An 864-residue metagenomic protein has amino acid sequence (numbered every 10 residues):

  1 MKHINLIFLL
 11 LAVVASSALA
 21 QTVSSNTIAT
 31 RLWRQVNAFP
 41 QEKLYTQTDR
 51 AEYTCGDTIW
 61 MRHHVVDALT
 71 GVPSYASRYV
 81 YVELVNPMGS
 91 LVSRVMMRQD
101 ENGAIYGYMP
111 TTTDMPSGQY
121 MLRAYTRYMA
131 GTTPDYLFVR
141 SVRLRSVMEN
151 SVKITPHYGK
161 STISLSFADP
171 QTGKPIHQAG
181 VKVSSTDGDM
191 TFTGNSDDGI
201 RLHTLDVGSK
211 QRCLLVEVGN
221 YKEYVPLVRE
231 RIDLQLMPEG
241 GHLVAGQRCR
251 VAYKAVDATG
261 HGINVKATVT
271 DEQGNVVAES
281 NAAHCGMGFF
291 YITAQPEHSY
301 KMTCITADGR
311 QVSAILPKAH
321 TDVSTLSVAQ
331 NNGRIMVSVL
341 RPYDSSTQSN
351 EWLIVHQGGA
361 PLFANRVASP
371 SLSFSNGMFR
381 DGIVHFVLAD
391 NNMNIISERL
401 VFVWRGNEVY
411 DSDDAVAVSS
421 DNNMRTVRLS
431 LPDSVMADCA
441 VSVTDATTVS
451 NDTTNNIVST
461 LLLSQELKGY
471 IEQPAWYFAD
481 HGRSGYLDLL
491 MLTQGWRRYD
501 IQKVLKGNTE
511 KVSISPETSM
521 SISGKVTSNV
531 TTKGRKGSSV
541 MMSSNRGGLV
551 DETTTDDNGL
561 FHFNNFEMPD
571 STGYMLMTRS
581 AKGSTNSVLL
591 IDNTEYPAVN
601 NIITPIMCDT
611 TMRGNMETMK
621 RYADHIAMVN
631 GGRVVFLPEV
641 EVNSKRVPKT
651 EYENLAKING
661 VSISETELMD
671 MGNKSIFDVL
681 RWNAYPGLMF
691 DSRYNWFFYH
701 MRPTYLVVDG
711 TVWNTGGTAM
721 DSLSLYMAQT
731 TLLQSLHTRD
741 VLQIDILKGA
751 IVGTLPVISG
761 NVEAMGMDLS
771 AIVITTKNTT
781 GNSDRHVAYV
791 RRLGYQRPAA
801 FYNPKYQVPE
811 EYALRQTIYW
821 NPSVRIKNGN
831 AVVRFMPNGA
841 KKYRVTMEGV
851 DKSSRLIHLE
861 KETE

Functional and structural regions predicted by a protein language model:
M1-A29: Bacterial Sec-dependent N-terminal signal peptides
T22-K43, Q47, E52-Q99, M115 (+5 more regions): Contiguous segments within soluble domain cores/interaction surfaces
Q35-N37, R50, T54, Y75 (+18 more regions): Surface-exposed, low-complexity/disordered segments and acidic/polar micro-motifs at processing/linker regions
V82-N86, V183-S185, V269-D271, V355 (+2 more regions): Conserved aromatic beta-strand anchor motif in extracellular beta-sandwich/beta-rich domains
S93-M96, Y108, Q178, F192-T193 (+8 more regions): Residue-level detector of high-confidence beta-strand sites
M96-D100, D189-G199, A278-C285, V550-N558 (+1 more regions): Short, acidic Ser/Thr/Gly-rich low-complexity loop/linker segments typical of extracellular and cell-surface proteins
I105-T111: Ligand-binding face of N-terminal immunoglobulin V-set domains in extracellular IgSF glycoproteins
T186, E272-Q273, L706-N714: Short strand-turn-strand beta-turns centered on an Asx-Gly dipeptide
